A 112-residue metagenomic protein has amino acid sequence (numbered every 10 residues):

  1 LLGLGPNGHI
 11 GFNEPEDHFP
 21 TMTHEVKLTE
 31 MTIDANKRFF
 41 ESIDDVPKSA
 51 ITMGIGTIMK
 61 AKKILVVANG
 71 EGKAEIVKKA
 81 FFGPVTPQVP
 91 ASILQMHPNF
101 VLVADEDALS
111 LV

Functional and structural regions predicted by a protein language model:
L1-V112: Conserved phosphate- and dinucleotide-binding cores of soluble alpha/beta proteins, encompassing both enzyme active
